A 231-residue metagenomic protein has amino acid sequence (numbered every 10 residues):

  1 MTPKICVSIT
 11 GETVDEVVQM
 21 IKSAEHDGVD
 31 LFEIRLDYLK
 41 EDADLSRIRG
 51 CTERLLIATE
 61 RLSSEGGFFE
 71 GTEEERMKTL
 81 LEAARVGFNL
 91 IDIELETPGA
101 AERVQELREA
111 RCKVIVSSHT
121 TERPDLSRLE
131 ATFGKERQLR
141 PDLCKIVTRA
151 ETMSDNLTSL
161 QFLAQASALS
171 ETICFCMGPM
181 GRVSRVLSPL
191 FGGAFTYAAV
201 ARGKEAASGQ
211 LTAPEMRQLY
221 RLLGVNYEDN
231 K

Functional and structural regions predicted by a protein language model:
T2-I5, G28-D30, T52-L56, G87-N89 (+3 more regions): Short, well-ordered coil/turn segments that N-cap beta-strands
T2-V17, L62-E74, S117-S127: Active-site mouth loops of central-metabolism enzymes
S8-T10, L31-K40, V86-G99, I115-D125 (+2 more regions): Catalytic beta/alpha-barrel core
I21-H26, D42-L56, L81-V86, E102-R111 (+2 more regions): Acidic (Asp/Glu)-rich catalytic clusters
D37-E53, L95-E109, P124-R128, E151-A166 (+1 more regions): Active-site-adjacent beta->alpha loops and helix N-cap segments on the catalytic face of soluble alpha/beta enzymes
L56-I57, R111-S117, A194-A199: Short hydrophobic/aromatic-enriched beta-strand-loop microsegments
I57-A101: Glycine/small-residue-rich loop that forms an oxyanion/phosphate-binding "nest" at active or ligand-binding sites
A164-K231: C-terminal alpha-helical cap/extension of soluble enzyme domains
